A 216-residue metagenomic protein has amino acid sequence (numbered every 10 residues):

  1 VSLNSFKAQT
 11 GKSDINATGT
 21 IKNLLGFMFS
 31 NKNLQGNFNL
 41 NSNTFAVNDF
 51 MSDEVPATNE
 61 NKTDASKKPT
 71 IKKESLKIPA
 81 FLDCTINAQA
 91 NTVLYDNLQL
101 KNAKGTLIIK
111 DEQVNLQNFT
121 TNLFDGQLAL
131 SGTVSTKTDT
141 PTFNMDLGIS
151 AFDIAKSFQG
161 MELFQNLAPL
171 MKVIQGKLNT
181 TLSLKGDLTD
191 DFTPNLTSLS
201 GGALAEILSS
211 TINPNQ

Functional and structural regions predicted by a protein language model:
V1-T18, L25, N31-T58, P79-Q99 (+1 more regions): Small-residue helix/turn framework positions
S52-K77: Intrinsically disordered, low-complexity segments enriched in small/polar residues
